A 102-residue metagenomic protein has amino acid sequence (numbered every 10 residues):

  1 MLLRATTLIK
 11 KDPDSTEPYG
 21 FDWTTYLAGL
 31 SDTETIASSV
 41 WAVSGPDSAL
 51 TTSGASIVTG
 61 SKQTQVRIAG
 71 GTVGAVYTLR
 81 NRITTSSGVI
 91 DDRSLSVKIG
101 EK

Functional and structural regions predicted by a protein language model:
M1-D32: Predominantly extracytoplasmic/ectodomain segments of secreted and cell-surface proteins
T25-S38, P46-A49: Extracellular acidic loop/turn motifs
S44-S61: Low-complexity "stalk/linker" and mucin-like segments enriched in Ser/Thr/Pro/Ala/Gly
V58-Q65, V76: Aromatic sugar-binding surface patches on proteins that engage polysaccharides or sugar-phosphate polymers
A69-A75: Surface-exposed, short loops/turns at beta-strand junctions within beta-sandwich domains
V89-G100: C-terminal edge beta-strand
